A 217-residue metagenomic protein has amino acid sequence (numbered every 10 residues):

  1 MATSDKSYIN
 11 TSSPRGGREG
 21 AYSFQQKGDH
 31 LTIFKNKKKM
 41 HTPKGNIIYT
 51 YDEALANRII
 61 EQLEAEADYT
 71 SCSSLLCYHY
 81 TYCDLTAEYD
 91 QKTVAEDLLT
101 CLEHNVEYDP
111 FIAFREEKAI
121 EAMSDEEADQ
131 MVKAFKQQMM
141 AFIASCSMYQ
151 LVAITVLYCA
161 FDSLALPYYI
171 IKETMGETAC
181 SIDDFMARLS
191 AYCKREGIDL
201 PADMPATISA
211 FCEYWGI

Functional and structural regions predicted by a protein language model:
D5, N10, G17-E66: Glycine-rich loop/turn
S13-P14, M131: A residue-level signal for conserved active-site and pocket-lining positions in enzyme catalytic cores
Y51-A54, R58, T93, V152 (+1 more regions): Conserved active-site and cofactor/substrate-binding residues in soluble primary-metabolism enzymes
L63-N105: Charge-dense polyanion-binding interfaces
K92-Q137: Internal, conserved structured core segments that host functional sites
V132-D199: An internal, amphipathic alpha-helical element
Y192-I217: A cross-kingdom marker for long, charged
